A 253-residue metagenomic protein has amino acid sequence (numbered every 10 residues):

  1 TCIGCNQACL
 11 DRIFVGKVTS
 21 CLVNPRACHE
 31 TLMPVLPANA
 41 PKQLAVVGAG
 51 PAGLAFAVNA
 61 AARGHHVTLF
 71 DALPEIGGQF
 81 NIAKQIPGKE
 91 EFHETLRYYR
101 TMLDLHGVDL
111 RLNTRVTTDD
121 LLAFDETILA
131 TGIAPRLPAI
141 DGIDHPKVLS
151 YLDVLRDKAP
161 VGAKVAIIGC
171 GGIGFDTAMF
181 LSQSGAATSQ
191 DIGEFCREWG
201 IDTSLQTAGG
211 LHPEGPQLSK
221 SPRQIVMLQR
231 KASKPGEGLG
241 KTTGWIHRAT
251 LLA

Functional and structural regions predicted by a protein language model:
T1-V47, P51, F56-A62, H66-V67 (+1 more regions): Flavin-dependent oxidoreductase catalytic cores
I3-K17, F124-I140: Helix-enriched interaction subdomains in cytosolic or periplasmic regions, typified by TIR/SEFIR signaling/NADase cores
G4, S20, N59, Y98 (+3 more regions): Alpha-helical scaffold segments in soluble metabolic enzymes
F14-K17, M33, N81, A139-D141 (+1 more regions): Short acidic, glycine/serine/threonine-rich loops at helix termini
N24, R63, H106, S184 (+1 more regions): Change "in soluble alpha/beta enzymes" to "in soluble alpha/beta proteins
P41-A72, I76, R111-D119, A123 (+3 more regions): Rossmann-like dinucleotide/flavin-binding elements
G78-F124, G236-A253: N-terminal Rossmann-like dinucleotide/flavin-binding domain of flavoprotein oxidoreductases that bind FAD/FMN
L103, I128, V148, T177 (+1 more regions): Hydrophobic, well-ordered secondary-structure elements that form the walls of internal hydrophobic environments
